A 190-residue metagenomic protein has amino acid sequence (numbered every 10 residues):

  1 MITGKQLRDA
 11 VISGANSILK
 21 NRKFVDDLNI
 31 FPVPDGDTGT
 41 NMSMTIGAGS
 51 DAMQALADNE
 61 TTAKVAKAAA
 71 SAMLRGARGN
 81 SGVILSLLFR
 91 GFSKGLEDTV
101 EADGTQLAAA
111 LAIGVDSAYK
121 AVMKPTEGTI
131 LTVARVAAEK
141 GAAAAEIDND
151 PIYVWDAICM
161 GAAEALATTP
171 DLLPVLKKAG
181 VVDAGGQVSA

Functional and structural regions predicted by a protein language model:
M1-A190: N-terminal loops that bind phosphate or other acidic moieties and the adjacent beta-alpha structural core
